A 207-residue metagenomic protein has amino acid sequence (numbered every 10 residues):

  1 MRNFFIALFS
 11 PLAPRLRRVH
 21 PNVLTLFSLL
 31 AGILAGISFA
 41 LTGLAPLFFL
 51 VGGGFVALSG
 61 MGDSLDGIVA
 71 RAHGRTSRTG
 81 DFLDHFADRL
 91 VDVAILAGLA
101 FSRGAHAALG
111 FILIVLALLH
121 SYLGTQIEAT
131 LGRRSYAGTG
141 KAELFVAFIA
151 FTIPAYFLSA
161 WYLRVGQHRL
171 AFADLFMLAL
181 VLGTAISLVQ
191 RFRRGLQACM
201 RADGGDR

Functional and structural regions predicted by a protein language model:
M1-G53, I95-R207: Hydrophobic alpha-helical transmembrane segments
L47-T76, G80-D81: Glycine-rich active-site/cofactor-binding loop and its immediate structural neighborhood
G67-L109: Basic, amphipathic juxtamembrane/active-site segments that coordinate anionic phosphate or diphosphate groups
